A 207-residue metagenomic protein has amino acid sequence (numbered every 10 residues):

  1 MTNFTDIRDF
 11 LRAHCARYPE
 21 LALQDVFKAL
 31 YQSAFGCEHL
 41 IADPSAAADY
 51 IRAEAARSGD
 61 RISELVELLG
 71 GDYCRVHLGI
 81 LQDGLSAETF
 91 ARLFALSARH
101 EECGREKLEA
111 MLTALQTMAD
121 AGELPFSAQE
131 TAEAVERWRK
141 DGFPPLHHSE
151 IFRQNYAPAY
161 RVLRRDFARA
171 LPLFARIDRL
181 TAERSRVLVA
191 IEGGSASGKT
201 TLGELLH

Functional and structural regions predicted by a protein language model:
M1-A159: Long, basic/Gly/Ser/Thr-rich N-terminal segments that mediate initial subcellular attachment or targeting
N155-A182: N-terminal pre-Walker A segment at the start of P-loop NTPase domains
R184-V189: Pre-Walker A (Motif I) flank of P-loop NTPase domains
G194: P-loop (Walker A) phosphate-binding loop of NTP-binding proteins
K199: Conserved lysine of the Walker
L202: Hydrophobic positions on the alpha1 helix immediately C-terminal to the Walker A/P-loop
L205: Active-site signature of alpha/beta-hydrolase-fold catalytic machinery across serine- and Asp/Cys-nucleophile hydrolases
